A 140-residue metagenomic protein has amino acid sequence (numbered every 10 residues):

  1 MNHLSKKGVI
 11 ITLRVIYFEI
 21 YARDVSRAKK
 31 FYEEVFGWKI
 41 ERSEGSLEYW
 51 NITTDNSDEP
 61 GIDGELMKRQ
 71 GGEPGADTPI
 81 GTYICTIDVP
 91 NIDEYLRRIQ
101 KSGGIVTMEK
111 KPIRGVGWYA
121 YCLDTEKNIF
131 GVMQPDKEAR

Functional and structural regions predicted by a protein language model:
N2-K29, T82-I87, Q134-R140: N-terminal beta-strand motif that seeds the catalytic metal site of vicinal oxygen chelate
V9-I10, A76-D77, R97-S102, T107-M108 (+1 more regions): Charge-dense, helix-prone N-terminal extensions
T12, E19-G61: Core segments of cupin and vicinal oxygen chelate
V15-R23, E73-R98, W118-L123: Vicinal oxygen chelate
A28-Y32, I99, K127: Conserved active-site tyrosine of GNAT-family acetyltransferases
S46-Y49, I113-W118: Short acidic/glycine-enriched loop/turn segments that link adjacent beta-strands
I52-S57, C122-T125, P135: Active-site beta-strand termini and strand-to-loop segments that position acidic
G61-K68: A short, structured beta-strand/loop element
